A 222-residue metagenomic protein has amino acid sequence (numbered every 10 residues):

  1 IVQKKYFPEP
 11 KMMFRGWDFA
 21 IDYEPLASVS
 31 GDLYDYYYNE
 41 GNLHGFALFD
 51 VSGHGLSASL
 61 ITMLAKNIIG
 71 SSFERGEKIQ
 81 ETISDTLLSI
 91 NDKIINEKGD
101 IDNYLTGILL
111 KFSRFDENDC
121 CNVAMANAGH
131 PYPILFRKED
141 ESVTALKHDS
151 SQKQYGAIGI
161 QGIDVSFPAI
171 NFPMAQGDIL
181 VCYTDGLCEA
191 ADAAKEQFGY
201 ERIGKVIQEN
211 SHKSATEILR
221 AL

Functional and structural regions predicted by a protein language model:
I1-V181: … and, occasionally, acidic/histidine-rich disordered N-termini of signaling adaptors
I108, I170-C182, L187-L222: C-terminal catalytic subdomain
